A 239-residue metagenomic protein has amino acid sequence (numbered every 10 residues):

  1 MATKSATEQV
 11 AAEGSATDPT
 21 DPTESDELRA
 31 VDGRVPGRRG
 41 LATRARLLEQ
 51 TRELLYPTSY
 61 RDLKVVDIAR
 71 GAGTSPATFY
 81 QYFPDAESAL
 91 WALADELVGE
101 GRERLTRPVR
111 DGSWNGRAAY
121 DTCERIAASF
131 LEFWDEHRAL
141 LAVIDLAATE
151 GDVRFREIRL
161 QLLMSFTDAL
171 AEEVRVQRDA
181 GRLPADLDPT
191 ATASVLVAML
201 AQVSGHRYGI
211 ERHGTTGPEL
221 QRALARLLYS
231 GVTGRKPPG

Functional and structural regions predicted by a protein language model:
M1-A42, G209, K236-G239: N-terminal intrinsically disordered/low-complexity leader segments
G40-T51, I68, L93-L105, L170: Generic hydrophobic, amphipathic alpha-helix propensity
T43, L93, L97, G101 (+6 more regions): Hydrophobic/aromatic residues within well-ordered alpha-helical segments
R46, Q50, L54-S88, A92: Helix-turn-helix
A92, T106-E136, P189-L196, Q221: Hydrophobic alpha-helical connector segments
P108-G112, L141-A148, V203, R207-E211: Secondary-structure edge/capping motif, primarily at the C-terminal ends of alpha-helices and the immediately following
D121, E136-D168: Short secondary-structure transition hinges
R156, R178-R226, R235-G239: Hydrophobic/aromatic-rich alpha-helical bundle segments in the mid-to-C-terminal region
